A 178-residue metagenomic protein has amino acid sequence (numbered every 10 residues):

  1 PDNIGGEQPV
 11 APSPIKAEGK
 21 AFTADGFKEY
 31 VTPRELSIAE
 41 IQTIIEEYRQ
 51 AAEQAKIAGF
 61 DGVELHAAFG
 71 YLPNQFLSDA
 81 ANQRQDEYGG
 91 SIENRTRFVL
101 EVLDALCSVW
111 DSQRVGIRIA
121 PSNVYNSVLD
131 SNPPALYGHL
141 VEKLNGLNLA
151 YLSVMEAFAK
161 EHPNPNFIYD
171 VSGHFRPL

Functional and structural regions predicted by a protein language model:
P1-L178: Flavin-dependent oxidoreductase catalytic cores
